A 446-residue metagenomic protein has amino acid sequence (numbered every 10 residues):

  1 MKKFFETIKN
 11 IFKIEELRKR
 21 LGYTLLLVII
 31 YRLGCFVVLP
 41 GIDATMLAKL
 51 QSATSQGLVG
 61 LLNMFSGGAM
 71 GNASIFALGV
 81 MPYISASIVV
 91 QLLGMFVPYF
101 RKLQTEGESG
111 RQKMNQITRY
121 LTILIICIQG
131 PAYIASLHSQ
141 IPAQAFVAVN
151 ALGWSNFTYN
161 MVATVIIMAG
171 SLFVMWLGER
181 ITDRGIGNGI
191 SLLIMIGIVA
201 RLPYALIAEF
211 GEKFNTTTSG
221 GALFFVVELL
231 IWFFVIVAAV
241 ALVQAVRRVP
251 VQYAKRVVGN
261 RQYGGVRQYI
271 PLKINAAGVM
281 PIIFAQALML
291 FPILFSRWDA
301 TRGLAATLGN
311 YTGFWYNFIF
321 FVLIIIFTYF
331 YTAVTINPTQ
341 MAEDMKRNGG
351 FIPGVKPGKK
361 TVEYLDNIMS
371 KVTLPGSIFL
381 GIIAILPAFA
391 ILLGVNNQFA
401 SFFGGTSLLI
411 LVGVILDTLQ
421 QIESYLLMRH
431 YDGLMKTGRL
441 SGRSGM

Functional and structural regions predicted by a protein language model:
M1-Q104, S109-M446: N-terminal cationic and glycine-rich segments that engage phosphates or anionic surfaces
